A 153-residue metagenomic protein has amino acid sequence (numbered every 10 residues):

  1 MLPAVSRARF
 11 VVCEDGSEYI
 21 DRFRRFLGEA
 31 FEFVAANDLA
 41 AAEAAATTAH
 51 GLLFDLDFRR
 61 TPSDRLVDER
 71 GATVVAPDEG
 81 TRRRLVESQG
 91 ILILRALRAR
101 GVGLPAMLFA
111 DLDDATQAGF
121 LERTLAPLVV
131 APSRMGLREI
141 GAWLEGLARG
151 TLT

Functional and structural regions predicted by a protein language model:
S6-E18, F23-L27, A35: Conserved acidic segment of CheY-like receiver
C13-S17, L56, D111, S133-M135: Structural motif
S17, A35-G51, F58-V67, T73-E79: Acidic, metal-coordinating helix/loop segments flanking the phosphotransfer/catalytic sites of two-component signaling
D21-R24, S63-L66, Q117-L121: A short acidic (Asp/Glu
V34-N37, L128-R138: Short acidic-hydrophobic, aromatic-tinged amphipathic segments that line or gate anion-handling sites
H50, P127-L128: Conserved acidic residues
V74-A99, G103-E122: A short, hydrophobic beta-strand element within the central beta-sheet of small alpha/beta folds
T116-T124, S133-L152: C-terminal output helix
